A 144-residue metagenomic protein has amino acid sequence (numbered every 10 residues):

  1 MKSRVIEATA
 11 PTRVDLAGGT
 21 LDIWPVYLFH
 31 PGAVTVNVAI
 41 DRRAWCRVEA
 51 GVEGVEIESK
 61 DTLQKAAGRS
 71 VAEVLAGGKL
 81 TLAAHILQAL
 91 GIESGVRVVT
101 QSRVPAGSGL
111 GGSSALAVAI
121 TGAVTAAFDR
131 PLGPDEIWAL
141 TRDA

Functional and structural regions predicted by a protein language model:
M1-G112, G122-L132, D143: ATP-binding N-lobe of GHMP and related small-molecule kinases
A119: Active-site signature of alpha/beta-hydrolase-fold catalytic machinery across serine- and Asp/Cys-nucleophile hydrolases
E136-A144: Glycine-rich, mobile lid/loop segments that gate access to catalytic sites or pores
